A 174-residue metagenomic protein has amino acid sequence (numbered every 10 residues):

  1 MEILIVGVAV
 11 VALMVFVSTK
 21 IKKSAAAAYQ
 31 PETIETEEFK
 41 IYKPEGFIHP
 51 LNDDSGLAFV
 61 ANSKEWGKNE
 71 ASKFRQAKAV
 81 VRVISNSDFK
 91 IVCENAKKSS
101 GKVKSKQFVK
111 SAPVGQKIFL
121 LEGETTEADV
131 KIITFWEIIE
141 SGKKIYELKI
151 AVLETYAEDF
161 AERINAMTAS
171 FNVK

Functional and structural regions predicted by a protein language model:
M1-A27: N-terminal signal-anchor transmembrane alpha helix of single-pass membrane proteins, serving as the membrane-anchoring
F16-S18, F39, Y146, F160: Aromatic side chains
A25-A58: N-terminal "mature-domain start" segment
E38, V83-S87, E162: Residue-level detector of secondary-structure boundary/capping sites
F39-Y42, E140, R163: Structural motif
Y42, A112-L120, T168-K174: Short flexible/disordered coil segments
E45-F47, K144-K174: Surface-exposed amphipathic alpha-helical segments
P50-E147, V152, Y156: Conserved polar/disulfide-associated segments of primarily extracytoplasmic proteins
